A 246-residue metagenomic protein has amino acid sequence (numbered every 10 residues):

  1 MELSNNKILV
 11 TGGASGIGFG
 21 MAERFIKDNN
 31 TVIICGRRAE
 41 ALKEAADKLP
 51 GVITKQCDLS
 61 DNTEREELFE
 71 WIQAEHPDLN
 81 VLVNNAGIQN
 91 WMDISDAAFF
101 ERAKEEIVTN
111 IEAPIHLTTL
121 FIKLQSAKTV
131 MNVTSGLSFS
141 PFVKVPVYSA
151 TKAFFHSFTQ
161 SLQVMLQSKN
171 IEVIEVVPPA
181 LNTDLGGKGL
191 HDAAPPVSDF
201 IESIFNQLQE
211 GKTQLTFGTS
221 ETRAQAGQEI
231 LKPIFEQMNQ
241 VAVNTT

Functional and structural regions predicted by a protein language model:
T11, L79-G87, N110, N132: Rossmann-fold scaffold of SDR-type NAD(P)-dependent oxidoreductases
G12-G16: Conserved glycine-rich cofactor-binding loop
Q56-L68, F100: The beta1-alpha1 cofactor-binding region of Rossmann-like NAD(H)/NADP(H)-dependent oxidoreductases
E66, Q89-K104, K144-V147: Conserved mid-core segment of classical short-chain dehydrogenase/reductases
I88, F99-I115, M131, F155: Catalytic Tyr-X3-Lys loop
T118, T151: Active-site helix of classical SDR
S135: Residue(s) in the substrate-gating loop at a strand-loop-helix junction that position the organic substrate next
E175, T183, G187-E229: C-terminal helical subdomain
